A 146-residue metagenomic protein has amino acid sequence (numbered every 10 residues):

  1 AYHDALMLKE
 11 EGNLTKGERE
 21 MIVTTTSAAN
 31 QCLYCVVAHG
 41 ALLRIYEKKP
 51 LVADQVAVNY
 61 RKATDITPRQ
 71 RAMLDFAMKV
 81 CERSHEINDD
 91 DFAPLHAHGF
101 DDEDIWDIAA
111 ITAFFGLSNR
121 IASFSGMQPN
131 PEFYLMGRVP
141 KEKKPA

Functional and structural regions predicted by a protein language model:
A1-A146: Hydrophobic alpha-helical segments
